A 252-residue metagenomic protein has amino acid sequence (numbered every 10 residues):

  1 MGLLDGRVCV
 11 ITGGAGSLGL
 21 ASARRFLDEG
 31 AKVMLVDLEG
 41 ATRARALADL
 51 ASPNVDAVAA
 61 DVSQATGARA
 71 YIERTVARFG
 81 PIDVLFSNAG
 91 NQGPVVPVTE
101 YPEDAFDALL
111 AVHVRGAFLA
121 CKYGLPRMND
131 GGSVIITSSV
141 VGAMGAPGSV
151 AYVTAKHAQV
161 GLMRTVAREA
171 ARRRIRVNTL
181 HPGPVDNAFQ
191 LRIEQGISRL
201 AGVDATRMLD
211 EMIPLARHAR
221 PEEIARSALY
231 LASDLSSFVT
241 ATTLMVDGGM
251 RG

Functional and structural regions predicted by a protein language model:
V8, A15-S17: Conserved glycine-rich cofactor-binding loop
Q92-V95, M144, L229, T240-G252: Short C-terminal tail/terminal secondary-structure segment of NAD(P)H-dependent dehydrogenase/reductase domains
V96-V98, P102-D107, L209: Substrate-binding pocket helix/loop in short-chain dehydrogenase/reductase
C121, A155, M163: Active-site helix of classical SDR
S139: Residue(s) in the substrate-gating loop at a strand-loop-helix junction that position the organic substrate next
A171, R176, V239-A241: Short, small/polar-rich loop/turn modules that mediate ligand/substrate recognition or access, typified
T179, N187, V203-L235, V239 (+1 more regions): C-terminal helical subdomain
